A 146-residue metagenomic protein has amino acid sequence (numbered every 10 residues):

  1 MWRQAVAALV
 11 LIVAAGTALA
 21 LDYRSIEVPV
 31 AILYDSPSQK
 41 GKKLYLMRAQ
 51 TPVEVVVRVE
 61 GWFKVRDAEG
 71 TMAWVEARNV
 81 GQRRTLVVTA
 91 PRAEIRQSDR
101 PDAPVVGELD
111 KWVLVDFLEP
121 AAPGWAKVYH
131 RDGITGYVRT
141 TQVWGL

Functional and structural regions predicted by a protein language model:
M1-W2: N-terminal secretory signal peptides that target proteins for export/translocation
A5-A14: Bacterial N-terminal signal peptides
A18-D35, K43-A49, V56-D99, P104-I134 (+1 more regions): SH3-family beta-barrel domains
K40: A short beta-loop-beta micro-motif enriched in histidine and acidic residues
